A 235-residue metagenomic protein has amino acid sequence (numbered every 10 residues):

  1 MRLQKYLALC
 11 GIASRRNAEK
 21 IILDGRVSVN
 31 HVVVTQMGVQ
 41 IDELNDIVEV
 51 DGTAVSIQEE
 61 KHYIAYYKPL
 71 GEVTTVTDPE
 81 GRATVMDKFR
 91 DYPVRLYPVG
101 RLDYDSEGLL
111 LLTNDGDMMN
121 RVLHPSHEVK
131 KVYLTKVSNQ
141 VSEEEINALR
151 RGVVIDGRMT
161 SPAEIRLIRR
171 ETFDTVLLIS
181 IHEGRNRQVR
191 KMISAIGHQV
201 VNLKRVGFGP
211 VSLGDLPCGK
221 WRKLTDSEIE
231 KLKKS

Functional and structural regions predicted by a protein language model:
M1-S235: Basic, flexible Lys/Arg- and Gly-enriched helix-loop patches that mediate nucleic-acid binding at interfaces with rRNA
